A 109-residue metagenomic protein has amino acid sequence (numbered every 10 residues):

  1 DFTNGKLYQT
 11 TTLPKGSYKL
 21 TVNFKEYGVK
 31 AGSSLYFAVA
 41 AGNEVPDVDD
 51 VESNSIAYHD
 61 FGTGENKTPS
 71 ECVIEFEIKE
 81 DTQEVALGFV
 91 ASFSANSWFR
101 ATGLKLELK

Functional and structural regions predicted by a protein language model:
T3-N4, N66-T68, V90-K109: Extracellular carbohydrate recognition
G5-L35, C72-F76, L104: Extra-cytoplasmic beta-strand recognition segments
T11, T21-G62: Extracellular ligand-binding interfaces
L13, F24-E26, A41, I78 (+2 more regions): Short beta-strand segments enriched in hydrophobic/aromatic residues within well-folded beta-rich domains
Y18, Q83-L87: Exposed beta-strand face motif in extracellular beta-rich ectodomains
V29-S33, D81-Q83, A95-R100: Short loop/turn segments at connectors of secondary-structure elements within structured domains
V45-T82, S94: Extracellular carbohydrate recognition and processing domains and analogous Trp-centered ligand-binding platforms
